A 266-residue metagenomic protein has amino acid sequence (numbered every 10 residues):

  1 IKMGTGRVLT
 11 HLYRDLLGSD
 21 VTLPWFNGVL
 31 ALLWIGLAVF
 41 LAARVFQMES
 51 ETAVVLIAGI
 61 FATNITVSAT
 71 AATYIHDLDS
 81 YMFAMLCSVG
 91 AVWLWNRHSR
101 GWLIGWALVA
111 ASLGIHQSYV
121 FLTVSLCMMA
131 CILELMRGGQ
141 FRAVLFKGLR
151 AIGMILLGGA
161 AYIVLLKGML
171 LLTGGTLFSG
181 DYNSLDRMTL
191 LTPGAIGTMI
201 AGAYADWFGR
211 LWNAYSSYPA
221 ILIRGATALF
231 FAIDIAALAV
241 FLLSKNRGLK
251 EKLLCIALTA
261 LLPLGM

Functional and structural regions predicted by a protein language model:
K2-W25, V29: Short hydrophobic/aromatic helix or loop-helix immediately within or flanking a transmembrane segment in polytopic
M3, R7, A31-L33, T52-N96 (+3 more regions): Membrane-interface micro-motifs in multi-pass membrane enzymes
D20-L37, I221-L229: Loop-to-helix entry region of an early transmembrane alpha helix in multi-pass inner-membrane enzymes
V29-V54, G90, I235-V240: Transmembrane-helix motifs of polytopic, lipid-linked glycan transferases
S88-W102, E134-G139: Membrane-interface transmembrane helices that cradle and orient dolichyl/undecaprenyl
W102-S118, L122-T123, M128: Membrane-interface alpha helices of multi-pass inner-membrane proteins
T123-L156: Perimembrane helix-loop-helix junctions
F208, N213-K250: Hydrophobic, aromatic-rich transmembrane alpha-helices and their immediate juxtamembrane boundary segments
